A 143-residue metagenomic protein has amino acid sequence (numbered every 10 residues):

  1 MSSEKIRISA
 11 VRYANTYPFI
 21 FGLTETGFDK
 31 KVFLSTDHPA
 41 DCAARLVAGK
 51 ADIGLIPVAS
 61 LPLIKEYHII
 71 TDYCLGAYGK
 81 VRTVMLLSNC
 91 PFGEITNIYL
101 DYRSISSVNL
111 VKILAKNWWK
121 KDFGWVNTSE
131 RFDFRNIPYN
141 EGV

Functional and structural regions predicted by a protein language model:
M1-V143: Domain-level signature for soluble enzymes in the chorismate/prephenate branch of the shikimate pathway
